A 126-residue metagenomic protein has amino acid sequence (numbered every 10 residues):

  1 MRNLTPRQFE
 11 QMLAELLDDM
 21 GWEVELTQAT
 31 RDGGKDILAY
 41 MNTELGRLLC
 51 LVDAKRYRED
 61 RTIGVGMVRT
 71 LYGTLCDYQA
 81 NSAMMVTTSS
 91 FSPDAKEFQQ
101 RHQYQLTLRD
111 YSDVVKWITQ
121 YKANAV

Functional and structural regions predicted by a protein language model:
M1-V126: Mixed-charge (Asp/Glu-Lys/Arg
